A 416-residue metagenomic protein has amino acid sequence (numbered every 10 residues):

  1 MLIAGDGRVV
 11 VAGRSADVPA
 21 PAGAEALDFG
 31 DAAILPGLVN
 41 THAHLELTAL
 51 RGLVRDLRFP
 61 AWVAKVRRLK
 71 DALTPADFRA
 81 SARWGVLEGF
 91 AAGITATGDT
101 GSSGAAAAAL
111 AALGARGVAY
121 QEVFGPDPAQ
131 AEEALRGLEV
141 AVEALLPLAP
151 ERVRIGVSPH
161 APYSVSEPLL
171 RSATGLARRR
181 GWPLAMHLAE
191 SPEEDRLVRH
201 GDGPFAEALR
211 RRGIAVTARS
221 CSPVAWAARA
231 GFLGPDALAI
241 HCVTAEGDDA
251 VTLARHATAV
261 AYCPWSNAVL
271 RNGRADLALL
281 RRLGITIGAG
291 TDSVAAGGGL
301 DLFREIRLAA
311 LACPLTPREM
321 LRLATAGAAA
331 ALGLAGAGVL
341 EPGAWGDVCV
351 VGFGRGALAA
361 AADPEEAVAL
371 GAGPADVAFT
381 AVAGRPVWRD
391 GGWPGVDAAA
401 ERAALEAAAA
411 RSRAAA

Functional and structural regions predicted by a protein language model:
M1-L35: Histidine-rich, glycine-flanked metal-binding segment
G5, T325-A416: Active-site microenvironment of metallo-dependent hydrolases
A33, R51-A115, R136-P150, E406-A415: Alpha-helical scaffold segments that flank or form the walls of functional sites
P36-T48, P183-E193: Histidine-centered catalytic micro-motifs
H44, S102-S103, E122-P126, S158-P162 (+4 more regions): Active-site beta-loop-alpha junctions enriched in small/polar residues
A49-A80, F90, G114, V118-D127 (+2 more regions): Active-site gating loops and adjacent loop-to-helix segments of metal-dependent hydrolytic enzymes
A108-A109, L135-A259, R271-I287: Histidine/acidic residue-rich metal-binding segments in metalloenzymes
R229-F232, G273-R355, G371-A372, A381: His/Asp/Glu-enriched, well-ordered alpha-helical/loop segment that forms or immediately abuts the divalent-metal
